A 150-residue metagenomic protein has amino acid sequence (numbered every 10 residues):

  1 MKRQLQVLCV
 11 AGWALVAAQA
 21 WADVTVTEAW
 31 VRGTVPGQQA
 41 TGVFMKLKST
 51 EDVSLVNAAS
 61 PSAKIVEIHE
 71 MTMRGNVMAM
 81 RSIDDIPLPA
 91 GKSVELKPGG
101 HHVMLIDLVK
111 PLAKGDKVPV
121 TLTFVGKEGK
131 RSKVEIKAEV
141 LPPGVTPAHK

Functional and structural regions predicted by a protein language model:
M1-G12: Bacterial N-terminal signal peptides that target proteins for export
A17-W21: N-terminal signal peptide c-region/cleavage motif recognized by signal peptidases
D23-K150: Compact, glycine-rich, soluble single-domain proteins
